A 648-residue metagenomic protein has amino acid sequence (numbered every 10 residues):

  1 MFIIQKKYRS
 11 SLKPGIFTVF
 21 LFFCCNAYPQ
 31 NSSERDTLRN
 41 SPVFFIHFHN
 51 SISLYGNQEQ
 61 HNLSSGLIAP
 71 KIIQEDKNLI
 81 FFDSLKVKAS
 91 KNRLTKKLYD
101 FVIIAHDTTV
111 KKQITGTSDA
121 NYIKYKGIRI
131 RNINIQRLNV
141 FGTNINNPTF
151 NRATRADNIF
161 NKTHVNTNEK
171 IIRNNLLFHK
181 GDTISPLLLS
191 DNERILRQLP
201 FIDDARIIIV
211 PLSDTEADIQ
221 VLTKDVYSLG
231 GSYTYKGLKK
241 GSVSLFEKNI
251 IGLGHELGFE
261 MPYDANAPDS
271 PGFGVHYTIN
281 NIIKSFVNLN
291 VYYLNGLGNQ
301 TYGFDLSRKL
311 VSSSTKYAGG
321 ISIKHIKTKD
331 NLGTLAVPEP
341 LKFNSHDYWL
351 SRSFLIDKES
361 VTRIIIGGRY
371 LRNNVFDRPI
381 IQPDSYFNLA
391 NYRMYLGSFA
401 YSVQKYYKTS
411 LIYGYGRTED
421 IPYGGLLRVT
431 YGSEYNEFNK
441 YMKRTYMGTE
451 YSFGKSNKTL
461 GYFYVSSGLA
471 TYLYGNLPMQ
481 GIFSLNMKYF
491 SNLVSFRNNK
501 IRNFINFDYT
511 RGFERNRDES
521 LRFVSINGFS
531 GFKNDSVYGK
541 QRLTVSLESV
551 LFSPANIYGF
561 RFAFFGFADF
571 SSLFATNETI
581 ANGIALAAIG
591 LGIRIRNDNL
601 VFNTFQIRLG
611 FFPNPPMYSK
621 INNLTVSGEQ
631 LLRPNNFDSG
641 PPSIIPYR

Functional and structural regions predicted by a protein language model:
F2-Y8, A27-P478, Y489-R648: Immediate N-terminus of the mature polypeptide
R9-S10, P14: Positively charged N-terminal leader segments that act as targeting/secretion signals
F17-L21: Hydrophobic helical h-region of N-terminal Sec-dependent signal peptides in bacterial secretory/periplasmic proteins
G481-S484: Basic/polar, acidic-poor N-terminal "presequence/leader" segments that form or can form short amphipathic helices
